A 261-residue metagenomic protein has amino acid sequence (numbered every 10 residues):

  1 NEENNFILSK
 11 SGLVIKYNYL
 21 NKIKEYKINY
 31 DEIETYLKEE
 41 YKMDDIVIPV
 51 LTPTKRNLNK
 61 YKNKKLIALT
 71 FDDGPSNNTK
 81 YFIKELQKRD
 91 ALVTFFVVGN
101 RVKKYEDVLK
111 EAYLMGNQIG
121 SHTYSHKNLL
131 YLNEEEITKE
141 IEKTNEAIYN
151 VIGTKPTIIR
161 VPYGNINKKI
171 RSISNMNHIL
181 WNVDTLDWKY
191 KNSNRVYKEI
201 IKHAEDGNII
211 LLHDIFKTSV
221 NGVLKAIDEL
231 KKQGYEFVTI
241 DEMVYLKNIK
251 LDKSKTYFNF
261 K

Functional and structural regions predicted by a protein language model:
N1-I67, Y81, R89: Compositionally biased intrinsically disordered regions enriched in Thr/Gly
L20-I23, D73-N77, N100-K103, I119 (+5 more regions): Solvent-exposed loop/turn segments at secondary-structure junctions within structured extracellular/periplasmic domains
V47-L132, E136-K143, A147-N150, T154-K155 (+3 more regions): Active-site beta->alpha N-cap acidic-glycine motif
T70, G120, R160, L211-L212: Generic enzyme active-site microenvironment
L114, K127-T154, N165-D206, S219-N221 (+1 more regions): Alpha-helical scaffold elements lining the catalytic groove of polysaccharide deacetylases
A204-D241: Catalytic grooves of carbohydrate-active enzymes
V223-L224, I249-S254: Histidine/acidic-residue-rich catalytic or RNA/ligand-binding cores of hydrolases and nuclease-related proteins
